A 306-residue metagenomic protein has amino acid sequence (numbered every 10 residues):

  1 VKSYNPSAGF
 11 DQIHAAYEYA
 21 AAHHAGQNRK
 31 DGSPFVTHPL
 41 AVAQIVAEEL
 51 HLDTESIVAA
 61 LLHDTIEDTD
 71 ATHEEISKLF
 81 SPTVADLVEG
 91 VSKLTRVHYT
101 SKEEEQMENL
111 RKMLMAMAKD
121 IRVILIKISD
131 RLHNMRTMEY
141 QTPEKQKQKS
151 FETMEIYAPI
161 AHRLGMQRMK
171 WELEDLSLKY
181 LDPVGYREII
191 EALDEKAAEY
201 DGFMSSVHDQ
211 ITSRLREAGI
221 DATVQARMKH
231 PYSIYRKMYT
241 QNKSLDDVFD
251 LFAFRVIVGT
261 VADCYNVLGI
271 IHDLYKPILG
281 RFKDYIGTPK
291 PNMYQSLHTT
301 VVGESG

Functional and structural regions predicted by a protein language model:
V1-A253, I257-G306: Active-site helical microenvironments for divalent-metal-assisted chemistry
